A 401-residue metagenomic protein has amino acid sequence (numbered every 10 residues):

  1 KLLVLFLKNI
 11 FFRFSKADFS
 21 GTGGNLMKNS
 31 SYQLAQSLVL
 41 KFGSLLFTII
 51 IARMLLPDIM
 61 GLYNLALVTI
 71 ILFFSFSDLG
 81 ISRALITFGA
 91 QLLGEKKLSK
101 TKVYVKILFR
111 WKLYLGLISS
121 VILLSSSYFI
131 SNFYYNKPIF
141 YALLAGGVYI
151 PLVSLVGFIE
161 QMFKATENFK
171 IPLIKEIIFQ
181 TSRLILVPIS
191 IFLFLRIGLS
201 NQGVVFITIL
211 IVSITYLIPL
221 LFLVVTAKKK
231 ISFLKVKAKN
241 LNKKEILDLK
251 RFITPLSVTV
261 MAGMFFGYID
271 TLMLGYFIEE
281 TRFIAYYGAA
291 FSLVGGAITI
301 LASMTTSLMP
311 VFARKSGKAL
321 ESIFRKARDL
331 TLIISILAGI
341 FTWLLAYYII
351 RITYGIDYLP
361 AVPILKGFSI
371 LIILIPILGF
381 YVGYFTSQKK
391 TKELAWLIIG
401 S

Functional and structural regions predicted by a protein language model:
K1-L45, S99, K106, N240-T259 (+1 more regions): N-terminal membrane topogenesis motif
L2-R13, I50, L85, Q161 (+7 more regions): C-terminal transmembrane helix end/exit motif
G23, Y128-G146, T281-F283, L344-I373: Interfacial segments at transmembrane-helix termini and the short loops linking adjacent helices
L45-M60, S131-F133, G198, V260-G296 (+1 more regions): Helix-terminus/linker motif at the lipid-water interface of multi-pass membrane proteins
G61-D78, R110, P255, D270-L272 (+2 more regions): Alpha-helical transmembrane segments of polytopic membrane transporters and translocases
L79-E95, A165, S232, T271 (+3 more regions): Helix-loop junctions and terminal segments of transmembrane helices in multi-pass membrane transport/translocation
L144-G147, L173-I231, G400-S401: Hydrophobic alpha-helical transmembrane segments
L152-I178, I370-L397: Membrane-interface junctions at transmembrane-helix termini in multi-pass inner-membrane proteins
